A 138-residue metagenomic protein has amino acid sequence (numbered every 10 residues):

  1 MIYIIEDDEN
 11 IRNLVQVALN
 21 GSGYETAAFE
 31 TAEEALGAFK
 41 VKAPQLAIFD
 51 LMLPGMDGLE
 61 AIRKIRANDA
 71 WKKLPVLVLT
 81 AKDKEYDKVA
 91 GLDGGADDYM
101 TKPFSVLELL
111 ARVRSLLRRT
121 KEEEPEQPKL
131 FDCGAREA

Functional and structural regions predicted by a protein language model:
M1, L117-A138: Short, Lys/Arg-enriched segments at the junction into DNA-binding effector domains of transcriptional regulators
D8-A27: Two-component/phosphorelay signaling modules centered on CheY-like receiver
A28-L46: Acidic, metal-coordinating helix/loop segments flanking the phosphotransfer/catalytic sites of two-component signaling
A43-Q45, A70-P75: His-Asp phosphorelay/catalytic-motif detector in bacterial-type signaling
D50, T80: Active-site residues of response regulator receiver
F104-L117: C-terminal output helix
